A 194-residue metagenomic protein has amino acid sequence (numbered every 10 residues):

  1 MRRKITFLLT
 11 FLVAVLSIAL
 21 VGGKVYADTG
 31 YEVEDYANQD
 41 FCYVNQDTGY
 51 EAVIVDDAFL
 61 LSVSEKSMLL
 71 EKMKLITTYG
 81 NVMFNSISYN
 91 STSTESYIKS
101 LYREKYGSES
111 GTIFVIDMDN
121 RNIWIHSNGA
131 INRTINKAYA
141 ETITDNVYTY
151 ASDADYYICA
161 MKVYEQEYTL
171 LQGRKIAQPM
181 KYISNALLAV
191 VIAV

Functional and structural regions predicted by a protein language model:
R2-V194: A structural boundary signal for the start of the first folded domain, especially the loop/turn and N-capping region
